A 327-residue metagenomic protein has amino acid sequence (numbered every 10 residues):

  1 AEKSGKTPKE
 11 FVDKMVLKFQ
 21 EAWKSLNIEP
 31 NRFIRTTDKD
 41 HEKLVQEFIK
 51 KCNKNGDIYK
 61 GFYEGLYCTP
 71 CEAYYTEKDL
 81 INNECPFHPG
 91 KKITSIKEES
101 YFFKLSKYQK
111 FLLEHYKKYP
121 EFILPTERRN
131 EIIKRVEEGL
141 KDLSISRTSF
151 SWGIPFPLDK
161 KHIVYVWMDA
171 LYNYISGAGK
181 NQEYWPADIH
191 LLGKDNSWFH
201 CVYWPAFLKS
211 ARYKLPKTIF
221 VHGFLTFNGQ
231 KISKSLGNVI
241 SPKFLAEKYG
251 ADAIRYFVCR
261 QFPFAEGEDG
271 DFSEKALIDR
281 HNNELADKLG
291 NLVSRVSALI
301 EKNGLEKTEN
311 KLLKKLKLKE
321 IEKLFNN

Functional and structural regions predicted by a protein language model:
A1-I58, E72: N-terminal Rossmann-like or analogous alpha/beta NTP/dinucleotide-binding catalytic cores that position adenine
R35, D40-L44, P70, P89 (+1 more regions): Structured secondary-structure scaffolds
G56-F62, K92-S95: A short alpha-helix-loop-beta-strand transition element characteristic of N-terminal alpha/beta dinucleotide-binding
F62-Y63, L80, S100: Flanking scaffold residues of small Cys/His-coordinated metal-binding clusters
L66, N83-E84, D142: Cys/His-enriched microdomains
E77-N83, Y184: Short linker/helix segments within small regulatory modules
K275, E306-F325: Acidic, turn-prone loop/beta-hairpin segments
L292, V296-L299, K317-N327: Amphipathic alpha-helices that form helix-helix packing interfaces
